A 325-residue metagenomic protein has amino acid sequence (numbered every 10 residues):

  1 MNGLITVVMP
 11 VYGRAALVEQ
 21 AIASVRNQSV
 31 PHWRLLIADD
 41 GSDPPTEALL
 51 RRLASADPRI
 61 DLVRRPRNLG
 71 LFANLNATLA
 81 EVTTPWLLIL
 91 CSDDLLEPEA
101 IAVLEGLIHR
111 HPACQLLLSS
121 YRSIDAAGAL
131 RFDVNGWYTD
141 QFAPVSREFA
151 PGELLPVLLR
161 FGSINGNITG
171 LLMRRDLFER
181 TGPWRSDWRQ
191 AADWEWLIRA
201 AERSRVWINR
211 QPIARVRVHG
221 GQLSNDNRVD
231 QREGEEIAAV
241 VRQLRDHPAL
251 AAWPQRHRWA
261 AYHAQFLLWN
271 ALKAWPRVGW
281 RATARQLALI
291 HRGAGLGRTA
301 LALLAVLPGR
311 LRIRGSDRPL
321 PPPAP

Functional and structural regions predicted by a protein language model:
V7, Y138-I237: Conserved nucleotide-sugar donor-binding catalytic segment
A23-H32: Short, acidic, metal-binding catalytic loop of nucleotide-sugar glycosyltransferases
P31, D39-A48, R67, C91: A conserved acidic beta->alpha catalytic loop
P44-R52, L95, E99: Acidic helix N-cap motif at the loop->helix transition within catalytic regions of sugar-transfer enzymes
R65-V82, L95: Glycine-rich, basic loop-to-helix element that forms the pyrophosphate-binding segment of sugar-nucleotide handling
L87: Short aromatic/hydrophobic "clamp" motif used to bind/position activated sugar donors
E99-Y138: Conserved donor NDP-sugar-binding/catalytic core segment of glycosyltransferases
L159-F161, W194-E195, E202, V218-P325: C-terminal subregions of glycosyltransferases and related glycan-biosynthesis enzymes
